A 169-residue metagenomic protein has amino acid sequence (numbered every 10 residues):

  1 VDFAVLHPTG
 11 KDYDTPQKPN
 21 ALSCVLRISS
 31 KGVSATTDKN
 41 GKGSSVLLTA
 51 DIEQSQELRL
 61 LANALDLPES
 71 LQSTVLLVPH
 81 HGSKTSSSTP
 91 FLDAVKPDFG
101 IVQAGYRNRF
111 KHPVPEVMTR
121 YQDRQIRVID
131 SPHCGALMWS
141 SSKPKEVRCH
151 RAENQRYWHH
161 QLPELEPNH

Functional and structural regions predicted by a protein language model:
V1-A4, T9, D14-P19, Y106-H169: Binuclear metal-ion centers of metallo-dependent hydrolases, dominated by the metallo-beta-lactamase
P8-P113: Active-site-proximal loop/helix segments of hydrolase catalytic cores
